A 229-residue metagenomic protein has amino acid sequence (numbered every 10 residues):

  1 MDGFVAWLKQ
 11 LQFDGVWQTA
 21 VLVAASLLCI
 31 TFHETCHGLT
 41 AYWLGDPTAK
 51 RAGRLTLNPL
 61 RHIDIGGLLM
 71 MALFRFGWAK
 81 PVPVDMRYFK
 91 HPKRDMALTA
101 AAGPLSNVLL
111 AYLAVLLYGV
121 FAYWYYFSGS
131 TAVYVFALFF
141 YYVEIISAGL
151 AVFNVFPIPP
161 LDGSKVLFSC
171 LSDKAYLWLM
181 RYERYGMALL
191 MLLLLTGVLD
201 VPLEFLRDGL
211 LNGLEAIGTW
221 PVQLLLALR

Functional and structural regions predicted by a protein language model:
M1-R229: Hydrophobic transmembrane alpha-helices and their immediate loop junctions in multi-pass integral membrane proteins
